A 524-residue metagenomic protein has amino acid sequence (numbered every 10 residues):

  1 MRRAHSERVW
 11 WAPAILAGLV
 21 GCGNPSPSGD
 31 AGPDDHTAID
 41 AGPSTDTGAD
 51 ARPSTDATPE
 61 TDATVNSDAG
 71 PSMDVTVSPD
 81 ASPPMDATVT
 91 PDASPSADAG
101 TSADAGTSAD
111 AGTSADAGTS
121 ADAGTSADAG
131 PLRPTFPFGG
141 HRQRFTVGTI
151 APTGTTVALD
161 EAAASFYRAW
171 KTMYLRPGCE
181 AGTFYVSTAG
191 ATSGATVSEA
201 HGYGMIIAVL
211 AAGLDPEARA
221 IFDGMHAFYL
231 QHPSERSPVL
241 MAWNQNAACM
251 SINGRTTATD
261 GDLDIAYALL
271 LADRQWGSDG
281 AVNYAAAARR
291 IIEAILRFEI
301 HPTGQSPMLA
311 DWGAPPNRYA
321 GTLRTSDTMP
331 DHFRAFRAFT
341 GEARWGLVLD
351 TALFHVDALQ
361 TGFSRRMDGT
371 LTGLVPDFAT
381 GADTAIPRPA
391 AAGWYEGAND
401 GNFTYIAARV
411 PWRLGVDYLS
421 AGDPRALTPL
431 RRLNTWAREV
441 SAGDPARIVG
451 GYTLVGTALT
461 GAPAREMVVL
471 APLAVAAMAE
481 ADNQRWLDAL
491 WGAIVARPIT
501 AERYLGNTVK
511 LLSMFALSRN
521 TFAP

Functional and structural regions predicted by a protein language model:
M1-V20: Sec-dependent bacterial lipoprotein signal peptides
G21-G130: Ser/Thr-rich, Pro/Gly/Ala-heavy low-complexity intrinsically disordered linkers and tails of secreted extracellular
D50, D56, D62, D74 (+9 more regions): Non-catalytic accessory regions flanking glycosidase/transglycosidase catalytic cores in CAZymes
P131-F166, G194-E199, S237-A242, G254-D260 (+3 more regions): Extended ligand-binding clefts on enzyme/binding-domain cores
P152-A200, A208-F222, H226-G254: Internal amphipathic alpha-helical repeat/solenoid segments
M205-G213, D264-Q275, D331-A335, W412-L419 (+2 more regions): Short glycine/serine- and small hydrophobic-enriched flexible loop segments
A220-Q231, N253, Y267-L271, N283-L296: Active-site-adjacent structural elements in enzyme catalytic domains
G492-A501: Solenoid-like repeat scaffolds
